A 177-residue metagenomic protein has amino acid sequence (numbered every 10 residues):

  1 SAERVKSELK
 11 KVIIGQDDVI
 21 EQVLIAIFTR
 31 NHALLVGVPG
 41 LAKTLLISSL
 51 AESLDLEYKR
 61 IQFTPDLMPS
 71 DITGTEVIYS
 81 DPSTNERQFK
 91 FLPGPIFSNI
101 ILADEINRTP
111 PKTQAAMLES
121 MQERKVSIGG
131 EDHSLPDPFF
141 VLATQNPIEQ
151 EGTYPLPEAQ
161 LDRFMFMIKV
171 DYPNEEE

Functional and structural regions predicted by a protein language model:
S1-L41: Pre-Walker A (pre-P-loop) alpha-helix and adjacent loop at the N terminus of AAA/AAA+ ATPase modules, a conserved
Q22-I25, S80-L102: Conserved alpha-helical scaffold flanking the Walker A/P-loop in AAA+ ATPase domains
L24-P65: Walker A/P-loop
A33, I101, F139: Conserved beta-strand position immediately N-terminal to the Walker
V38, I72, T144: P-loop (Walker A) phosphate-binding loop of NTP-binding proteins
M68-T84: Conserved NTP-binding/hydrolysis module of P-loop NTPases
Y79-T84, T109-T113, M121-E177: Canonical AAA+ ATPase core
D104-E105, A116: Walker B catalytic acidic pair
